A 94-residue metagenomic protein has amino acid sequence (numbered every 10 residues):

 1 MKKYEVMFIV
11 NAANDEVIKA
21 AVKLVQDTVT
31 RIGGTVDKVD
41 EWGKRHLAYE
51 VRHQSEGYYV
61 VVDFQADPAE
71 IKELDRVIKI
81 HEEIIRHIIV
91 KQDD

Functional and structural regions predicted by a protein language model:
M1-G57, V61, Q65-D94: Long, contiguous binding/interaction regions
